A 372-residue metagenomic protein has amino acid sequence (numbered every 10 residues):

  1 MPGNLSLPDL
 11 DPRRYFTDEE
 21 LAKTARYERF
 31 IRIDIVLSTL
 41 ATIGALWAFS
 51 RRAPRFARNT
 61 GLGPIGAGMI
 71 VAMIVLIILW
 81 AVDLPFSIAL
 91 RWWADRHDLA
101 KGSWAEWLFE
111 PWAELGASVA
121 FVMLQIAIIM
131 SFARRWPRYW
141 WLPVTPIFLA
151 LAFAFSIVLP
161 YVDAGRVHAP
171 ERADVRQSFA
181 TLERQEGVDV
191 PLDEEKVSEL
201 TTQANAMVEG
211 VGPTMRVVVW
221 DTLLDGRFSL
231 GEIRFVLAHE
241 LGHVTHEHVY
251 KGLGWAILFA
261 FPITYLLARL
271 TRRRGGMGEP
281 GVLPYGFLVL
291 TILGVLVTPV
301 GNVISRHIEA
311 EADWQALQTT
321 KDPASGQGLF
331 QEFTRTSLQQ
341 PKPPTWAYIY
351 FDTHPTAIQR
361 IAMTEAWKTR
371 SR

Functional and structural regions predicted by a protein language model:
P2-A48, F56-G278, T291, V295 (+1 more regions): Polar-ligand-bearing catalytic/cofactor-coordination segments of membrane-embedded or membrane-tethered inner-membrane
G278-F287: N-terminal signal-anchor/signal peptide hydrophobic helix marking the start of the first transmembrane segment
